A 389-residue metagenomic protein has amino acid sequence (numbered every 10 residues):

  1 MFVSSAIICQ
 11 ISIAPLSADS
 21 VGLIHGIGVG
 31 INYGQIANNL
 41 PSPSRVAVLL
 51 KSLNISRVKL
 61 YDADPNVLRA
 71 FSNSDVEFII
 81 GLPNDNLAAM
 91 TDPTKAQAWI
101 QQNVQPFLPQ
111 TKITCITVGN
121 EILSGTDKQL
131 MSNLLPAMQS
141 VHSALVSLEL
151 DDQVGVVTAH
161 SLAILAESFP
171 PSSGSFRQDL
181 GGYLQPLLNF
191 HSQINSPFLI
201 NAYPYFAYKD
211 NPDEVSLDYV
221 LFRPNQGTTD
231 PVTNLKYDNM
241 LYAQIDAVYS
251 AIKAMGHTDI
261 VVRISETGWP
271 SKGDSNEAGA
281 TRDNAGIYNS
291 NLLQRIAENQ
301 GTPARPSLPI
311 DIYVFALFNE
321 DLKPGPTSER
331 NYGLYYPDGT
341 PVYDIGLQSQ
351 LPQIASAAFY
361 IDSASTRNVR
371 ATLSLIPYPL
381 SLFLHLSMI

Functional and structural regions predicted by a protein language model:
F2, V76-P83, L134, V262-S265: Signature of small four-pass
F2-G30, I361-S363, F383-I389: N-terminal signal peptide
N32-N103: N-terminal carbohydrate-binding/catalytic regions of secreted carbohydrate-active enzymes
T94, Q101-Y242, D246-S275, Q294 (+2 more regions): Active-site region of glycoside hydrolase catalytic domains
A166, S374-F383: Single-pass alpha-helical transmembrane segments
V215, A278-T281, S328-Y332: Short secondary-structure boundary/capping segments
K253, I260-Y288, L292-L293, S363 (+2 more regions): C-terminal, well-structured subdomains that either form a transmembrane helix-short loop-helix hairpin in multi-pass
G346-I376: C-terminal GPI-anchoring signal of eukaryotic secretory precursors
